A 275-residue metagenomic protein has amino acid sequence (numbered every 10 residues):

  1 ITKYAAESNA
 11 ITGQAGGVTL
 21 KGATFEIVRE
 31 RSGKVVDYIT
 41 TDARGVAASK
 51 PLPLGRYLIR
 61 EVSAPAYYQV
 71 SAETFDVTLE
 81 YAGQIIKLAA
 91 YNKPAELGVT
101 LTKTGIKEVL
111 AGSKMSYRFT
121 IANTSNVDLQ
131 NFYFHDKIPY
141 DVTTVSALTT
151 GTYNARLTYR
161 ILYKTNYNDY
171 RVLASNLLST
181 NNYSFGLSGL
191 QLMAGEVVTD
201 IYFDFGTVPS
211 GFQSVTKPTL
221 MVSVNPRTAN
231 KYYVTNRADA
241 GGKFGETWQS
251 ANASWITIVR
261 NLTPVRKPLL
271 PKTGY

Functional and structural regions predicted by a protein language model:
I1-Y275: Solvent-exposed loop/turn and edge beta-strand elements of beta-rich ligand-binding domains
